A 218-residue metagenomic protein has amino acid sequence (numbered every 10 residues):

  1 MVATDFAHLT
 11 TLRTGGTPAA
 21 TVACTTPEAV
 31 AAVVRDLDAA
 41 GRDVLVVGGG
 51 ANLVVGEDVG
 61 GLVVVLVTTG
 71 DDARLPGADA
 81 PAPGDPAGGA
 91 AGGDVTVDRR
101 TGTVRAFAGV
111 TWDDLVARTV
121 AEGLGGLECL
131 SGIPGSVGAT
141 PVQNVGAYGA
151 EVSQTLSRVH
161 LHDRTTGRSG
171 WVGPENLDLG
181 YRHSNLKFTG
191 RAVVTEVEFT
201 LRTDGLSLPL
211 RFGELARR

Functional and structural regions predicted by a protein language model:
M1-S157, H162-T165: Anion-binding (especially nucleotide phosphate/pyrophosphate-binding) glycine-rich loop and adjoining beta-alpha core
A3-T14, G49, L53, S169-R218: Phosphate/pyrophosphate- and phosphate-bearing ligand-binding catalytic cores of soluble enzymes
